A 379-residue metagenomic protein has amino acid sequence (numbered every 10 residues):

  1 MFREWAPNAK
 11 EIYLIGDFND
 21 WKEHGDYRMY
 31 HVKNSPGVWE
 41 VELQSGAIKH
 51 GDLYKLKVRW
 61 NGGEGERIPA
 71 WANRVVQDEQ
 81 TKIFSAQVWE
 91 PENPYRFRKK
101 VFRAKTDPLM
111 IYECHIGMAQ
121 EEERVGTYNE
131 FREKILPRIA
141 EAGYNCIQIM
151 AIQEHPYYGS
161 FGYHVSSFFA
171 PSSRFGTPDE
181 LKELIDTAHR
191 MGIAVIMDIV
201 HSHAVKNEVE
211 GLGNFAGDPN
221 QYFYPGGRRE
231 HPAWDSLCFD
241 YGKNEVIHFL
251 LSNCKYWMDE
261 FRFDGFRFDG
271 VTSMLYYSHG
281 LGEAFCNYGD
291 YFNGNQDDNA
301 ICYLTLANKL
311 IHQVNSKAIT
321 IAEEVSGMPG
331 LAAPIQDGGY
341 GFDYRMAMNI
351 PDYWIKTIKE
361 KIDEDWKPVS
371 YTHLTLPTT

Functional and structural regions predicted by a protein language model:
M1, K22-H24, Y30-E113, M118-E123 (+1 more regions): The feature marks proteins involved in alpha-glucan
W5-I12: Short proline/glycine-enriched turn/loop motifs at strand-loop junctions of beta-rich domains
L14-G16: Conserved aromatic beta-strand anchor motif in extracellular beta-sandwich/beta-rich domains
V76, P94, R98-T106, I111 (+1 more regions): Substrate-binding/active-site clefts of carbohydrate-active enzymes
R262-D264, H279-L374: Conserved alpha/beta catalytic core and glycan-binding cleft of carbohydrate-active enzymes
T375-T379: A short, hydrophobic C-terminal helix/tail in secreted or cell-surface proteins
